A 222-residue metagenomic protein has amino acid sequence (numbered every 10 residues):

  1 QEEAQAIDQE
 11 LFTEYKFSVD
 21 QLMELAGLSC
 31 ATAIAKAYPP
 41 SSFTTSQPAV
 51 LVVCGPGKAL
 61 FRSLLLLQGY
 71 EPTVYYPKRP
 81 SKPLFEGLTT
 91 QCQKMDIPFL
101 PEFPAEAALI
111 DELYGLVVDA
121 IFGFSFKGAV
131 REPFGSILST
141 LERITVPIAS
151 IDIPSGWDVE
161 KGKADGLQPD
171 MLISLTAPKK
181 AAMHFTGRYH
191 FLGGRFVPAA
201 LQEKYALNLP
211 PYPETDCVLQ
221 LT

Functional and structural regions predicted by a protein language model:
Q1-P48, L201-T222: Positively charged, low-complexity intrinsically disordered leader regions
Q1-Q5, Q9, E112, L116 (+1 more regions): Amphipathic, alpha-helical segments enriched in basic
I7-E14, A33, A37, S41 (+6 more regions): Change "in soluble alpha/beta enzymes" to "in soluble alpha/beta proteins
Y15-S18, L22, A26, P80 (+2 more regions): Catalytic cores of large soluble enzymes that bind and process phosphate-bearing ligands
T32-A120, R131-S150: Nucleotide and nucleotide-moiety/phosphate-recognizing core
Y114-T222: YjeF_N-associated NAD(P)HX repair module
